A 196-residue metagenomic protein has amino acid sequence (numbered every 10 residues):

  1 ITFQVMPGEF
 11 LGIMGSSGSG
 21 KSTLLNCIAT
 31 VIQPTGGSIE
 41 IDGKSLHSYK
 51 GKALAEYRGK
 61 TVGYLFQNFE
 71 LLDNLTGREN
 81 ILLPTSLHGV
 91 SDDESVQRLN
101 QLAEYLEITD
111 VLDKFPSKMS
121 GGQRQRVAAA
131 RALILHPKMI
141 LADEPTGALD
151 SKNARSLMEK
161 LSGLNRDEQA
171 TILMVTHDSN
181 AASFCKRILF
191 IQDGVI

Functional and structural regions predicted by a protein language model:
I1-I191: ABC family nucleotide-binding domain
D193-I196: Conserved switch/coupling elements of ABC/ABC-like ATPase nucleotide-binding domains
